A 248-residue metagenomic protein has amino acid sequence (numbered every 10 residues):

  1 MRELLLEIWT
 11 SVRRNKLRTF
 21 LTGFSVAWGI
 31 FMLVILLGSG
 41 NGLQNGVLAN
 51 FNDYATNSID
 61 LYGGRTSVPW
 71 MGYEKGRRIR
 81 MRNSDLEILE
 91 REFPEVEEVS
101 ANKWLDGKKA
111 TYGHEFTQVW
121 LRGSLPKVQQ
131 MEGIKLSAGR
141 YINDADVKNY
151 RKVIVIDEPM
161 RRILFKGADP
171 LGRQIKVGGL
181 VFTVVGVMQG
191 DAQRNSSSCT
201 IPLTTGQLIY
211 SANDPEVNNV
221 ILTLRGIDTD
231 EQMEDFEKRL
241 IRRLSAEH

Functional and structural regions predicted by a protein language model:
M1-F31: N-terminal Sec/SRP start-transfer signal
L4, I8, T22, G46-V47 (+4 more regions): Hydrophobic alpha-helical segments typical of transmembrane helices and their membrane-interface/capping positions
I8-S11, G46, N50, G178 (+2 more regions): Amphipathic alpha-helical segments that mediate coupling or scaffolding at interfaces
G23-S25, G38, G179: Residue-level recognition of transmembrane alpha-helices in multi-pass small-molecule transporters/permeases
A27, L36, N219-T223: Short aromatic/hydrophobic contact patches that present stacked aromatics for nucleic-acid/ligand binding
G29-L36, G40, Q44: Alpha-helical transmembrane segments
N41-W120, K127, I163, L208 (+2 more regions): Hydrophobic, regular-secondary-structure patches
K127-I142, D146, R151-H248: Mid-to-C-terminal secondary-structure elements that act as membrane-proximal/extracytoplasmic interface segments
